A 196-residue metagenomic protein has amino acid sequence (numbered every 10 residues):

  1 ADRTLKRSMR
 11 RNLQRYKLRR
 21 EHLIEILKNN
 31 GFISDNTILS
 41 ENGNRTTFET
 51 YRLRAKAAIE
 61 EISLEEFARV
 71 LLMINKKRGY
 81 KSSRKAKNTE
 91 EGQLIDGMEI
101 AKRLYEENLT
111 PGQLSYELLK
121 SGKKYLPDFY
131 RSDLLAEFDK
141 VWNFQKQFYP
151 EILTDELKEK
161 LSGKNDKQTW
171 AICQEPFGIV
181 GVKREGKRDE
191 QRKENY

Functional and structural regions predicted by a protein language model:
A1-N195: Extended, Lys/Arg-rich, non-catalytic nucleic-acid recognition/anchoring regions of very large nucleic-acid-interacting
